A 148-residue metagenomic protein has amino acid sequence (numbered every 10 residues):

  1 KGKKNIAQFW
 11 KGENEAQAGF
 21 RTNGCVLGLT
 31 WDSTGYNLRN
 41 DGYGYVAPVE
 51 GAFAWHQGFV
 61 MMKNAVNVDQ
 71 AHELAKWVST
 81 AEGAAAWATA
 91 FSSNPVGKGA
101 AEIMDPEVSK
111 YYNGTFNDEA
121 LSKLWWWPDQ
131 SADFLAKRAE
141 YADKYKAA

Functional and structural regions predicted by a protein language model:
K1-G2, G42-A65: Periplasmic-binding protein-like
K1-V46: Ligand-binding pocket segment of bilobal, Venus flytrap-like solute-binding proteins
G2-K4, G24, D32, R39 (+4 more regions): Sec/Tat-exported extracytoplasmic proteins
K11-N14, A65-D69, A81, P128-A136: Soluble non-cytosolic domains of exported or imported proteins
Q17, R21, L29, H72-S79 (+3 more regions): Non-transmembrane alpha-helical segments in soluble domains of secreted/periplasmic/extracellular proteins
A18, D118-A148: Conserved C-terminal helix/tail region of periplasmic/extracytoplasmic solute-binding proteins
F53, M62-S122: Mature extracytoplasmic/periplasmic domains
